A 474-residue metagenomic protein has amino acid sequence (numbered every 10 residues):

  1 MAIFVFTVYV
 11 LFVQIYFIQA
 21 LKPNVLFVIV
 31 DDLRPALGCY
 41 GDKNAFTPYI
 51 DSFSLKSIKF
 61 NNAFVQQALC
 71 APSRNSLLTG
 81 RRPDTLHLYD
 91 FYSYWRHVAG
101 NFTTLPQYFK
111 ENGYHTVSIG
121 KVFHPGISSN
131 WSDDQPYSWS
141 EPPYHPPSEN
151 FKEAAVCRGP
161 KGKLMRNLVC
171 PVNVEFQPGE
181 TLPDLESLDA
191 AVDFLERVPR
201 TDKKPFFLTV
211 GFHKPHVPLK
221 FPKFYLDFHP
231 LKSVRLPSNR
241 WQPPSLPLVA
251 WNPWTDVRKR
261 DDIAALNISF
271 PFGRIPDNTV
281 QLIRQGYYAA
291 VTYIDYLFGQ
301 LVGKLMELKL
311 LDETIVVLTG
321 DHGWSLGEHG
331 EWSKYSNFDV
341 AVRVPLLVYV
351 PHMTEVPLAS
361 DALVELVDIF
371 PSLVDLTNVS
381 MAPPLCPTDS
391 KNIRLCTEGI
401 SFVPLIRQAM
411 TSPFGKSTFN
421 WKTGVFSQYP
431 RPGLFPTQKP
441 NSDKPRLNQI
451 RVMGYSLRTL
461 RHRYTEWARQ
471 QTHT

Functional and structural regions predicted by a protein language model:
M1-L11: Classical eukaryotic N-terminal signal peptides for Sec-dependent ER targeting/secretion, especially the positively
A2-F4, F17-H473: Formylglycine-dependent sulfatase
